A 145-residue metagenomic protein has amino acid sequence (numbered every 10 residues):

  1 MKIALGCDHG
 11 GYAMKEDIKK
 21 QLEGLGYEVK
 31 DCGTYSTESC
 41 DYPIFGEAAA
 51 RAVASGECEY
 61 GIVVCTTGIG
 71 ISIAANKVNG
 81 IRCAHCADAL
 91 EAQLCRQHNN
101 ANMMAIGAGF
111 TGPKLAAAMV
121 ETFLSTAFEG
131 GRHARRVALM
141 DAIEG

Functional and structural regions predicted by a protein language model:
K2-I18: N-terminal beta1-alpha1 ligand-phosphate binding loop
A4, G10, A89-G145: C-terminal binding/interaction regions
A13-D17, E23-V29, I44, A48 (+2 more regions): Patatin-like phospholipase
K20, E47, R51, I73 (+2 more regions): Alpha-helical segments flanking ligand/cofactor-binding loops in enzyme cores
L25, V78-N79, N99: Short, structured coil segments at secondary-structure junctions
E28-S39: A short beta-strand-loop structural module common to alpha/beta enzyme folds
F45-H85: Helix-adjacent hinge/juxtasegments
